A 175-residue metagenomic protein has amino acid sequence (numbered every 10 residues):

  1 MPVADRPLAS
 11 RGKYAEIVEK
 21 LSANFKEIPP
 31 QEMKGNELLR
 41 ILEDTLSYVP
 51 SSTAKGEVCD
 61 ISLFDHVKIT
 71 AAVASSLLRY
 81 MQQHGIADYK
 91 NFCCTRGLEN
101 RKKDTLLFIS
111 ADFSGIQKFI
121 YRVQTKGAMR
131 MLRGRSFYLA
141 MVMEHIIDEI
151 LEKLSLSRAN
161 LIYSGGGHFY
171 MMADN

Functional and structural regions predicted by a protein language model:
M1-N175: Regulatory and interdomain segments flanking nucleotide-handling catalytic cores in signaling/defense enzymes
